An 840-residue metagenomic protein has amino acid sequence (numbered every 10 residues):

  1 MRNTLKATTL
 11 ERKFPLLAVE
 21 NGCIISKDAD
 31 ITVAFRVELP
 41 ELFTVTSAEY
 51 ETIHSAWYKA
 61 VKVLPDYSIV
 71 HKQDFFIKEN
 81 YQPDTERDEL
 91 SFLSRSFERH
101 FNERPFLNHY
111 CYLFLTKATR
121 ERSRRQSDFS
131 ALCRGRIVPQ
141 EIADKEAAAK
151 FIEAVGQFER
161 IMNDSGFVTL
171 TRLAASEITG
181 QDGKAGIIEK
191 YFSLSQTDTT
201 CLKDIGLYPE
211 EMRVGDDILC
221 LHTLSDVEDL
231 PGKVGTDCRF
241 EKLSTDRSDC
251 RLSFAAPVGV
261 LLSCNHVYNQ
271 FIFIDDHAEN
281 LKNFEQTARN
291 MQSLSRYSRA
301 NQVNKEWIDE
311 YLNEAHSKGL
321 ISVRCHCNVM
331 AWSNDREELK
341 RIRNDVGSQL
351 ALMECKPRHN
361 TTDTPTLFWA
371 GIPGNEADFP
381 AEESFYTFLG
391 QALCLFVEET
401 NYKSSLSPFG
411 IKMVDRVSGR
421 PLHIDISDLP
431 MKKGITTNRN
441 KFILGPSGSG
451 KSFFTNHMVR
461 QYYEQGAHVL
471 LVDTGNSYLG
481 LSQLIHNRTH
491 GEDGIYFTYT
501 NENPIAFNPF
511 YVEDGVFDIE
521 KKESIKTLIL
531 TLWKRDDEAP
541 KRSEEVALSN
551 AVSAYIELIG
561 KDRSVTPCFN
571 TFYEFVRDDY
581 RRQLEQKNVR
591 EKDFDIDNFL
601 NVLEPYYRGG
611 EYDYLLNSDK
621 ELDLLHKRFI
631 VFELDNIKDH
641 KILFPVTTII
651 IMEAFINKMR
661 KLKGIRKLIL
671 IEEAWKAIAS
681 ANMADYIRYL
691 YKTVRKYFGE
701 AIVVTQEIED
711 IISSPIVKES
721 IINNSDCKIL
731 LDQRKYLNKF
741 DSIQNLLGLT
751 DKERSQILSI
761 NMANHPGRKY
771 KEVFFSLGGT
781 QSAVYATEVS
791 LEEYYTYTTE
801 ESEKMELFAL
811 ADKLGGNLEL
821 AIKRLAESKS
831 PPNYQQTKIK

Functional and structural regions predicted by a protein language model:
M1-E399: Extended, folded cores of ATP/NTP-driven motor/assembly subunits in large transport and secretion machines
C23-A29, N102-L107, S317-S322, V414-R416 (+3 more regions): Short glycine/proline-enriched loop/turn "hinge" motifs that connect secondary-structure elements and lie
I31, H109-C111, H468, R628 (+1 more regions): The start of beta-strands in P-loop NTPase/AAA+ ATPase cores
S47-V63, S263, C355-K356, T366-L422 (+7 more regions): P-loop NTPase motor domains
T85-L90, S127-L132, G374-A377, I485-T489 (+5 more regions): Short secondary-structure boundary/capping segments
L132-I161, M353, G445-G450, T796-A821: Short, cationic low-complexity segments
S427-Q461, V469-L481, I495-N503, D635-S755 (+1 more regions): Conserved P-loop NTPase motor cores
T750-A811: Conserved P-loop NTPase
